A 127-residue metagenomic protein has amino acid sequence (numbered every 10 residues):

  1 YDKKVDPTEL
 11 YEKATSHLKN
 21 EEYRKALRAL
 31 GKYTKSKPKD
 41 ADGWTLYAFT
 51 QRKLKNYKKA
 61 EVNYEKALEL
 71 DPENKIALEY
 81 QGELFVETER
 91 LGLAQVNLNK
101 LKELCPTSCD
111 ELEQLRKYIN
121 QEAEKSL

Functional and structural regions predicted by a protein language model:
Y1-P7, Q95-L127: Terminal, low-structured helical/coil segments at or just beyond the last alpha-helical repeat
V5-S36: Alpha-helical segment of the N-proximal tetratricopeptide repeat
T8, D42, K59, I76 (+1 more regions): Start-of-helix register in tetratricopeptide repeats
S36, L70, E103-T107: Structural marker of alpha-solenoid helical repeat scaffolds
L46, Y80, Q114-Y118: Canonical tetratricopeptide repeat
